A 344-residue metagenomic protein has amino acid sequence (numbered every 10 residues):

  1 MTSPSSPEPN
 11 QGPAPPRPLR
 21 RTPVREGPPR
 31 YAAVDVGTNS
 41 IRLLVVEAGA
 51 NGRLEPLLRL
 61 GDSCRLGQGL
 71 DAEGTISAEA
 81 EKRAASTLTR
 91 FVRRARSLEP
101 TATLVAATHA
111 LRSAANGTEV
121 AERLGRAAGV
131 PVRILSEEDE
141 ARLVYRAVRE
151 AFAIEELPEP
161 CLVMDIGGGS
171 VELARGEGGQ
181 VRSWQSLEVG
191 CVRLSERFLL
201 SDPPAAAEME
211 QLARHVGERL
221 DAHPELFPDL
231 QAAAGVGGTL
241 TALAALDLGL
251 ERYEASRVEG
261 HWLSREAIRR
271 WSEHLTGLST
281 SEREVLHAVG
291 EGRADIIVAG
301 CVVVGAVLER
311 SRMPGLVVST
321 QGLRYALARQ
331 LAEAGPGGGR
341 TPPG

Functional and structural regions predicted by a protein language model:
M1-R30: Non-catalytic pre-domain segments flanking phosphatase-related domains
P23, A33-D35, V163-D165: Replace "in large, NTP-powered and nucleic-acid-processing enzymes" with "in large, NTP-powered factors and other
G27-E55: N-terminal basic/disordered segments at the start of proteins
P28-Y31, V45, G69-P100, A110-P160 (+1 more regions): Helical "lid/coupling" subdomains associated with nucleotide-phosphate turnover
A32, I41, T103-L104, V171: Conserved beta-strand core positions
T38-S40, T108, G167-L173, G238: Ser/Thr-glycine-rich phosphate-binding loops at phosphate-binding pockets of nucleotides, nucleotide cofactors
L54-C64, R182-C191: Short coil-to-beta-strand
